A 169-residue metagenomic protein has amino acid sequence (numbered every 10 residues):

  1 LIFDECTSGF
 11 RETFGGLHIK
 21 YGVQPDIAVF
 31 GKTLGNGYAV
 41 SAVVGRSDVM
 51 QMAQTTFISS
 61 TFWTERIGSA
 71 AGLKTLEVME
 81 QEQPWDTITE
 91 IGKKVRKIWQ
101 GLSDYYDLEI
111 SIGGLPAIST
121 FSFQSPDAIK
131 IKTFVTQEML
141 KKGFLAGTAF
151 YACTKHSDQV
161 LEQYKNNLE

Functional and structural regions predicted by a protein language model:
L1-E169: Conserved N-terminal phosphate-binding loop of PLP-dependent enzymes in the Aspartate aminotransferase
